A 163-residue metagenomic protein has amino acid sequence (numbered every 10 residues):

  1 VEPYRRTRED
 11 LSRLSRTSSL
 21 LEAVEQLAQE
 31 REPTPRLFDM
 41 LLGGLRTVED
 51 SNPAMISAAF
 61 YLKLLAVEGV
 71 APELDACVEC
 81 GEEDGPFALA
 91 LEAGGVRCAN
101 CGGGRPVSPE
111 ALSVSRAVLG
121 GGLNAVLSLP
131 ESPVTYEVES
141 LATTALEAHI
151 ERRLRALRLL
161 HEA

Functional and structural regions predicted by a protein language model:
V1-A163: Non-catalytic alpha-helical scaffolds and adjoining flexible linkers that form interface surfaces for assembly
